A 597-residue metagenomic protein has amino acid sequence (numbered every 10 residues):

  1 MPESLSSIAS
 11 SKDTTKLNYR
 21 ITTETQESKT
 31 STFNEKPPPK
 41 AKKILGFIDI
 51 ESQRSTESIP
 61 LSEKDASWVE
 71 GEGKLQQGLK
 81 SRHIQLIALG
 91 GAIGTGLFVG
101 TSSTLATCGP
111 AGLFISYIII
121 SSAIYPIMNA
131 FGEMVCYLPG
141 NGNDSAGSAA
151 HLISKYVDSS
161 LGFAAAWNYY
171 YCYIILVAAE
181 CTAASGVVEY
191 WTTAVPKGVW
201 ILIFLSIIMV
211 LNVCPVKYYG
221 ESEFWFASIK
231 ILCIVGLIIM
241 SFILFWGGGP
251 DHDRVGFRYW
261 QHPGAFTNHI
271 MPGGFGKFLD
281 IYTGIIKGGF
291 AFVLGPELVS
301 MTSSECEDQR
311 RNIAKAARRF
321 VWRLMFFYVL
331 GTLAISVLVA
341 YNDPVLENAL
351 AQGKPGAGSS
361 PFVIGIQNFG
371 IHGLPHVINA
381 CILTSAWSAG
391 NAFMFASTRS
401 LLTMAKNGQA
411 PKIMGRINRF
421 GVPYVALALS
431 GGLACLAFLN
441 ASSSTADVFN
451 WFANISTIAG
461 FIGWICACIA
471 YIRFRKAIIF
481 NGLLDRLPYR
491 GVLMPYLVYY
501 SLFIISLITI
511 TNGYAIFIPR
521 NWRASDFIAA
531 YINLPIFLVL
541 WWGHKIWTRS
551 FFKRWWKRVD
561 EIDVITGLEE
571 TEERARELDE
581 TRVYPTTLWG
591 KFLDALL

Functional and structural regions predicted by a protein language model:
P2-A111, I124, N129, F275 (+1 more regions): Membrane-interface "cap" regions at the ends of multi-pass membrane proteins
K74-L75, T192-V195, S228-G373: Helix-loop-helix junctions that connect adjacent transmembrane segments in multi-pass membrane transporters
Q76, L86, L97-T193, K197: Extracellular loop-to-transmembrane helix junctions
S102-T104, E133-Y137, A150-Y156, M209-N212 (+4 more regions): Helix-loop junctions at the membrane interface of multi-pass solute transporters
G147-S154, D158, F266-N268, P272 (+4 more regions): TM-loop-TM module centered on a large, flexible mid-protein loop between adjacent transmembrane helices in multi-pass
N168-T182, V293-C306, H372-K412, F452-Y471: Membrane-helix boundary/coupling elements in multi-pass transport proteins
G198-Q261, A317-V321, M325, A453-C466 (+1 more regions): Membrane-interface loop-to-helix entry segments
I417-G421, W464-A530, K553-D563: C-terminal membrane-solvent junction of multi-pass transporters and transport-like membrane proteins
